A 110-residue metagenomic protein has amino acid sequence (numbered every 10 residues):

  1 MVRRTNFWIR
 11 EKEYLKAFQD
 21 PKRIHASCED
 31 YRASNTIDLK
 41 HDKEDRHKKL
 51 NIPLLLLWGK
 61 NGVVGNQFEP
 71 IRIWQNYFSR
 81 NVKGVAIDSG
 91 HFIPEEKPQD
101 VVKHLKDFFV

Functional and structural regions predicted by a protein language model:
R3-Y77, K83-D88: Conserved serine/cysteine hydrolase catalytic core
N81-V110: Catalytic active-site module of serine/aspartate enzymes centered on a nucleophile-bearing elbow/loop
